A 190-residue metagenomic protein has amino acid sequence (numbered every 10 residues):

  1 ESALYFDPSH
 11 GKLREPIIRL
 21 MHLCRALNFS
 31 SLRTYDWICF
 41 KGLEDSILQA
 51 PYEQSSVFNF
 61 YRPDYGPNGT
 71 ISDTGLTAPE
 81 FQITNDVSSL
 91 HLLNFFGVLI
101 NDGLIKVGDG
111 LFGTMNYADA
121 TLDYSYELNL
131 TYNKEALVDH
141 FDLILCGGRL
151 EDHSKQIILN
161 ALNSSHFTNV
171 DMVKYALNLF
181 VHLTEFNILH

Functional and structural regions predicted by a protein language model:
E1-H190: Flexible, low-complexity segments enriched for small/polar residues
